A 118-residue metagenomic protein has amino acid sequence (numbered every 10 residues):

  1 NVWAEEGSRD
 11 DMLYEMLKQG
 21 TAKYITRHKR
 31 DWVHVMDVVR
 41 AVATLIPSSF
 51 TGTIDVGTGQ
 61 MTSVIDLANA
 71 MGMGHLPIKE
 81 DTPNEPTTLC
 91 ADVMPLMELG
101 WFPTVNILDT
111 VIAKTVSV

Functional and structural regions predicted by a protein language model:
N1-E6, K23-V33, I54-T62, E80-E85 (+1 more regions): Glycine-rich Rossmann NAD(P)(H)-binding loop
N1-V39, A43-T44, M71: NAD(P)-dependent short-chain dehydrogenase/reductase
R9, V35, V64, P86 (+1 more regions): Amphipathic alpha-helical segment in the mid-to-C-terminal domain of diverse UDP/GDP-sugar glycosyltransferases
M16, P95-M97: Structural element of the ATP-grasp superfamily
V38, V42, V56, L67 (+2 more regions): Non-catalytic, hydrophobic alpha-helical segments
I46-F50, V116-V118: Short, hydrophobic alpha-helical segments
T53-I54, T62-N69, M73-V93: C-terminal "lid/loop" region of Rossmann-like NAD(P)-dependent oxidoreductases
M71, N106-V118: Amphipathic terminal alpha-helices
